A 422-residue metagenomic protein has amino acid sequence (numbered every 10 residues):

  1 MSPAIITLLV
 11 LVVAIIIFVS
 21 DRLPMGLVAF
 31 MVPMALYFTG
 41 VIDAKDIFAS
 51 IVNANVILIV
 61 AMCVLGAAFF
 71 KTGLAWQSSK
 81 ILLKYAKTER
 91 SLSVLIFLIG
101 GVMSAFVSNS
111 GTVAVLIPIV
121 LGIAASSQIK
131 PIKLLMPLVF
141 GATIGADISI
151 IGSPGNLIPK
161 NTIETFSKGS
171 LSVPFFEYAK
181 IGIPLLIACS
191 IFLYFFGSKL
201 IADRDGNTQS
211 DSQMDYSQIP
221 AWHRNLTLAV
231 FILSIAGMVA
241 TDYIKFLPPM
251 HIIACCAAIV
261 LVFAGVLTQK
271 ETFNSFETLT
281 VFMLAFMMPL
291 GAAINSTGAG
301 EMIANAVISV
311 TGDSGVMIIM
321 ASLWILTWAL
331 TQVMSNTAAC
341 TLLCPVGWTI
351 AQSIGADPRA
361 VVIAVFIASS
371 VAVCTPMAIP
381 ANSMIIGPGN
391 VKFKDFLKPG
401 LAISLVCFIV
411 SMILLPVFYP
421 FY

Functional and structural regions predicted by a protein language model:
M1-V60, V64-G66, E177-N305, I403-S404 (+2 more regions): Hydrophobic transmembrane alpha-helices of multi-pass small-molecule transporters
P3-A4, R22, F69, R90 (+14 more regions): Alpha-helix capping and helix-loop boundary segments enriched in small/acidic/polar residues
I6, S126-F140, A146-I158, T162-Q218 (+3 more regions): Juxtamembrane and boundary regions of transmembrane helices in multi-pass small-molecule transporters and channels
V13, M34, F38-I132, S275 (+2 more regions): Membrane-embedded alpha-helical segments and adjacent helix-loop junctions characteristic of multi-pass solute
A14-L23, I99-S108, F140-I151, G237-D242 (+2 more regions): Transmembrane alpha-helix interface/packing and boundary motifs in multi-pass membrane proteins, characterized by
L27-V32, N109-L116, M136-P137, I148-G152 (+4 more regions): Hydrophobic alpha-helical membrane segments of integral membrane proteins
M31, L95, I99, F140 (+8 more regions): Hydrophobic residues within alpha-helical transmembrane segments of multi-pass solute transporters/permease subunits
G145, L233, V260, K270-F273 (+10 more regions): Generic hydrophobic alpha-helical scaffold/packing signal
